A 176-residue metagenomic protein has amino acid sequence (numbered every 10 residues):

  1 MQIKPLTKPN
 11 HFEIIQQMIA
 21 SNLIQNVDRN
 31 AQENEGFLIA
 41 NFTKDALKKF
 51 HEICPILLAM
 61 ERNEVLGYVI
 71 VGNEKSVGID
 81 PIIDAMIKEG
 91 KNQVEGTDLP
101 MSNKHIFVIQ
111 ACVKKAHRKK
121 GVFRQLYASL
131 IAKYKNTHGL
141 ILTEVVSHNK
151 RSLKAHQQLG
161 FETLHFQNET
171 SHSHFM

Functional and structural regions predicted by a protein language model:
M1-D28: A short beta-loop-alpha structural element at the N-terminal edge of CoA-dependent acyl/N-acetyltransferase catalytic
I24-K44: Conserved GNAT-fold acetyl-CoA-binding loop/helix
K44-L58, E74-P81, F107: A short helix-loop-beta-strand connector motif used in the catalytic cores of GNAT acetyltransferases and, in some
I70-Q110: Conserved acyl-donor/pantetheine-binding loop and adjacent beta-alpha core of acyl/acetyltransferases and related
H105-I106, Y134-V146: Conserved GNAT acetyl-CoA-binding A-motif
A111-R118, L142-L153: Conserved beta-strand-loop-alpha-helix junction that forms the acyl-donor binding cleft
V113, R118-A132, Q158: Conserved acetyl-CoA-binding loop-helix of GNAT-fold acetyltransferases
R124, S147-H165: Conserved active-site alpha-helix within GNAT-family acetyltransferase domains
